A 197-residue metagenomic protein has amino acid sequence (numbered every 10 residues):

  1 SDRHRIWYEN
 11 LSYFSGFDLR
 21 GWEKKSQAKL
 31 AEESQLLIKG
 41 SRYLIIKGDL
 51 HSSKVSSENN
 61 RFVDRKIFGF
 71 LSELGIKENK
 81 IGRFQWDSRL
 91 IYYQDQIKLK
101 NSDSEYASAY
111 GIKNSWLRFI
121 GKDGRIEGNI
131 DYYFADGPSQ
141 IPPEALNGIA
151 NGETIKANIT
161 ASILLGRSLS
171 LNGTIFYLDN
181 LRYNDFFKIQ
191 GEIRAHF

Functional and structural regions predicted by a protein language model:
S1-F197: Exposed, low-structure sequence patches enriched in small/polar residues
